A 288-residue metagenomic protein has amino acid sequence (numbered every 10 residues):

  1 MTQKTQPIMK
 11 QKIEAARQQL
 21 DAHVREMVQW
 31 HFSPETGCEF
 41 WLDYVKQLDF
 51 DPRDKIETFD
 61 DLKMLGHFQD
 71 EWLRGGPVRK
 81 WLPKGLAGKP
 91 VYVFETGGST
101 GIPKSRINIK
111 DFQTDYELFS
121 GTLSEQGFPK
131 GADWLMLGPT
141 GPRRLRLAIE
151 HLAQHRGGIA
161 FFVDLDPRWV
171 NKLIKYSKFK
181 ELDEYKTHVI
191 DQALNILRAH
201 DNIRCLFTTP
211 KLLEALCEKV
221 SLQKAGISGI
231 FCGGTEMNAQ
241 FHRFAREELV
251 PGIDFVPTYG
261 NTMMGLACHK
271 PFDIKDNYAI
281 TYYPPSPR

Functional and structural regions predicted by a protein language model:
M1-E95, G101-D133, G138-P142, E150 (+4 more regions): Nucleotide 5′-phosphate-binding alpha/beta core
T2-W30, R156-R288: Active-site glycine/GP-rich loop and adjacent strand/helix microenvironment that borders small-molecule binding pockets
E95-P103, P210, T262-M264: Ser/Thr-glycine-rich phosphate-binding loops at phosphate-binding pockets of nucleotides, nucleotide cofactors
R143-R144, N171: A short beta-to-alpha transition loop/helix N-cap that caps and shapes the active-site region
R144-I149, H242: Short, highly selective alpha-helical patches that border small-molecule cofactor pockets in redox/cofactor-processing
